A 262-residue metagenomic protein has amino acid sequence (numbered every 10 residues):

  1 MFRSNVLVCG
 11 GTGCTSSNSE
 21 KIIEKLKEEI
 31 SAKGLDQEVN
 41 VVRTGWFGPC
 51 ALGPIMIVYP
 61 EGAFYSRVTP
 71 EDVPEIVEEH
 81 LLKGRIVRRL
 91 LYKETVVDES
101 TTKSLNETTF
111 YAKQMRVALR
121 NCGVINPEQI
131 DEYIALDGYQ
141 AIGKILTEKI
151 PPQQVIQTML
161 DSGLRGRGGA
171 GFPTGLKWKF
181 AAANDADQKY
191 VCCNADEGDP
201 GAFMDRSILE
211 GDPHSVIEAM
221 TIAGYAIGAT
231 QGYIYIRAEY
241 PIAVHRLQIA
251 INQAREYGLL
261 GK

Functional and structural regions predicted by a protein language model:
M1-K262: Feature of Fe-S/electron-transfer and energy-metabolism proteins that preferentially highlights extended coupling
